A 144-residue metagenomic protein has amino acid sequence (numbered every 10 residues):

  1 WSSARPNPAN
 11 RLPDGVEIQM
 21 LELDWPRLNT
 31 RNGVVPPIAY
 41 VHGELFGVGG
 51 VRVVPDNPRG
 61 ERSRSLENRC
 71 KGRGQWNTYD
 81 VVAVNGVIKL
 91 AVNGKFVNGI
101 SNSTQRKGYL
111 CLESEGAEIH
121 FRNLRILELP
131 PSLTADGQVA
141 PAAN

Functional and structural regions predicted by a protein language model:
W1-N144: Carbohydrate-interacting regions of secretory-pathway proteins
